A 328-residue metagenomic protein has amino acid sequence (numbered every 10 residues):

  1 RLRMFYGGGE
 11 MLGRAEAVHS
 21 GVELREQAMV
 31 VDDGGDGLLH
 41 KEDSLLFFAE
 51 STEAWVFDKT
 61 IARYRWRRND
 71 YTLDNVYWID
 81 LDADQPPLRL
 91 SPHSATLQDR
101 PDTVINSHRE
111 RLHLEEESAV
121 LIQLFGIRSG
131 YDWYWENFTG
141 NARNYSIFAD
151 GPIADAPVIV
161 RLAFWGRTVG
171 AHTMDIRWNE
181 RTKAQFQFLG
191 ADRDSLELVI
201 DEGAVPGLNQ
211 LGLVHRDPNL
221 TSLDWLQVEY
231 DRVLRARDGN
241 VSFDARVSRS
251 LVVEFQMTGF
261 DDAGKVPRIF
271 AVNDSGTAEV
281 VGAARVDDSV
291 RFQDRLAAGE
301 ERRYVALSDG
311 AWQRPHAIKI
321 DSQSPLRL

Functional and structural regions predicted by a protein language model:
R1-L328: Structured catalytic cores of large enzymes
